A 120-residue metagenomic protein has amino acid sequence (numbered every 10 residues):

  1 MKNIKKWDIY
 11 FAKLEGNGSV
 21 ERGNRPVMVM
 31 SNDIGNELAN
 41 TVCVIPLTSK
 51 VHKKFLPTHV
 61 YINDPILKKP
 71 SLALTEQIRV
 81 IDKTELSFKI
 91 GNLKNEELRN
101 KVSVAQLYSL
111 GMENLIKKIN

Functional and structural regions predicted by a protein language model:
K2, P65-N120: C-terminal terminal-subdomain/extension
E15-G18: Short, charged beta-turn/beta-strand-edge "cap" motif at the junction between a beta-strand and an adjacent loop
V20-N24, V29-D64: Compact nucleic-acid interaction/catalytic patches
